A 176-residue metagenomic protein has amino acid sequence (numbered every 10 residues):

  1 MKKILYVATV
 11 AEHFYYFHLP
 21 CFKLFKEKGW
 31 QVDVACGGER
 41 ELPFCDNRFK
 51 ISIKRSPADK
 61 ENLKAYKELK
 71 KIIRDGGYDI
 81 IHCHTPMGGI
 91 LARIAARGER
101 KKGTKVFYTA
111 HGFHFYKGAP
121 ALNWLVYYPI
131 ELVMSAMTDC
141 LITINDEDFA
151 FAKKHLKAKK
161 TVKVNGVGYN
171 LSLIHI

Functional and structural regions predicted by a protein language model:
M1-G37, G76: N-terminal subdomain of nucleotide-sugar transferases
K3-L5, R97-Y116, E131, I142 (+1 more regions): Active-site proximal beta-strand in glycosyltransferases
Y15-F17, K60-K67, K105, F115-V133 (+1 more regions): Nucleotide-sugar donor phosphate/pyrophosphate-binding loop at the beta->alpha transition of glycosyltransferases
E27-K64, I72, K160, V164-N165: Conserved nucleotide-sugar phosphate-binding/catalytic loop shared by glycosyltransferases and other
I81-H82, M134-N145: A short beta-strand/loop micro-motif in the catalytic core of glycosyltransferases that engages the nucleotide-sugar
C83-G89, A110: Short His-centered aromatic/hydrophobic patch
F149-L171: Helix-loop-beta element that forms the nucleotide-linked donor phosphate-binding surface in glycosyltransferases
I174-I176: Conserved small/polar residues in nucleotide/adenosyl-binding loops
